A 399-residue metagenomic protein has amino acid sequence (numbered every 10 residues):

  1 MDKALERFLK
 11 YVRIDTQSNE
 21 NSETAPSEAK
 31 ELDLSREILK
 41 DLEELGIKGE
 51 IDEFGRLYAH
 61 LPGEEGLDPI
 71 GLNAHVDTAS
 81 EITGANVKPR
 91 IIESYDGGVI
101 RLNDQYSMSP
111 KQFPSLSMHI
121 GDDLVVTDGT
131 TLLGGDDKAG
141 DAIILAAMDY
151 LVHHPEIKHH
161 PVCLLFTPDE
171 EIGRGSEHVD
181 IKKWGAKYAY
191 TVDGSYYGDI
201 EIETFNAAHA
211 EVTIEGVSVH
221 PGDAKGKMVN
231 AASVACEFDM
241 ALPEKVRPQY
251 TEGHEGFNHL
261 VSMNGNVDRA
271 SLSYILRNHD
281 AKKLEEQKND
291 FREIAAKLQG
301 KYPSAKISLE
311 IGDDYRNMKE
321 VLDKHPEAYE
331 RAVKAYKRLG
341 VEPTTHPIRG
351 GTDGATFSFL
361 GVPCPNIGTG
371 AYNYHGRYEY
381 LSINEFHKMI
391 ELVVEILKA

Functional and structural regions predicted by a protein language model:
D2-A29, V126, Y315, H375-G376: N-terminal capping segment at the start of a domain
A4, V229-P248, K282-K297, E330-K337 (+2 more regions): His/Asp/Glu-rich mid-to-C-terminal helical/loop segments that flank catalytic regions of hydrolases
E23-L67, G71-D77, V87-K88: A non-catalytic alpha/beta surface segment that caps or lines the substrate-entry region of metallo-dependent hydrolase
A29, T130-A142, K225-S233, Y380-H387: Short, conserved micro-motifs enriched in small and acidic residues
L67-P161, F166, A186, K388: Active-site metal-coordination/substrate-binding segment of hydrolases, especially metallo-dependent peptidases
I100, G121-G135, D169-Q299, A305-M318: Midchain, well-structured core segments that form catalytic/ion-binding scaffolds
T127-G135, E342-H346, G376-R377: Short pre-catalytic strand/loop immediately N-terminal to key active-site residues, enriched for Gly-Thr
S233-Y250, F257-H259, K306, R316-C364 (+1 more regions): Active-site-adjacent substrate-binding region of metalloamidase/peptidase-like peptide-processing proteins
